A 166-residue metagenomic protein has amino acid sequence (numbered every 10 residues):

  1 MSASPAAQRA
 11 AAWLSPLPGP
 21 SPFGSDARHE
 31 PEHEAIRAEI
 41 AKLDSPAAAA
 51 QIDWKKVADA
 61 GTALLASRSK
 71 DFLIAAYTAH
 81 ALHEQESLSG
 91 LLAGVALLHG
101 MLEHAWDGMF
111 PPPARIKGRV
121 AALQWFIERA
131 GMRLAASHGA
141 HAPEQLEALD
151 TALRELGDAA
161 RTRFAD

Functional and structural regions predicted by a protein language model:
M1-A114, A121, F126: N-terminal domain-start signal
M109-D166: Mid-to-C-terminal functional-domain signal that highlights helix-capping/loop sites within ligand-binding modules
